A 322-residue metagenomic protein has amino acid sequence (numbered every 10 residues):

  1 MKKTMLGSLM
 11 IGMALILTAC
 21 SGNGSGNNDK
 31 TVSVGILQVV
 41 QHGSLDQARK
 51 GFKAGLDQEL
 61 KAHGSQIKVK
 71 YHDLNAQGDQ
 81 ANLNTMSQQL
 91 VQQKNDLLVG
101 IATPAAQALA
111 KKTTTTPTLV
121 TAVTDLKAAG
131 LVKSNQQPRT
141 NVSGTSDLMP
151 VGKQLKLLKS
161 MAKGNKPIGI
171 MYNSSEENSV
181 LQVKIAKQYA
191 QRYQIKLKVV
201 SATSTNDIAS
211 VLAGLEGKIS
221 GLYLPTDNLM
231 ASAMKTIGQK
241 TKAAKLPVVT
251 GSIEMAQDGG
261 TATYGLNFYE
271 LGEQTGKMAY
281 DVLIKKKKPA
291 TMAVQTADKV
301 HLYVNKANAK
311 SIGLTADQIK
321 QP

Functional and structural regions predicted by a protein language model:
I16-A19: C-terminal motif of bacterial Sec signal peptides marking the signal peptidase cleavage site
S21-N23: Bacterial signal peptide processing site
T31-K53, E59, H63, H72-A81 (+2 more regions): Extracytoplasmic "Venus flytrap"
V34, F52, S143-Y189, K288 (+1 more regions): An alpha-beta-alpha
K68-Q92, S201-L215: Structural motif
A76-K133, D227-K242, L246: Beta-alpha junction/loop-to-helix N-cap segments that form part of ligand/metal-binding clefts
L126-N165, N267-K287: Hydrophobic alpha-helical segments within soluble ligand-binding/sensing domains
M255-A307: Flexible loop/turn connectors
